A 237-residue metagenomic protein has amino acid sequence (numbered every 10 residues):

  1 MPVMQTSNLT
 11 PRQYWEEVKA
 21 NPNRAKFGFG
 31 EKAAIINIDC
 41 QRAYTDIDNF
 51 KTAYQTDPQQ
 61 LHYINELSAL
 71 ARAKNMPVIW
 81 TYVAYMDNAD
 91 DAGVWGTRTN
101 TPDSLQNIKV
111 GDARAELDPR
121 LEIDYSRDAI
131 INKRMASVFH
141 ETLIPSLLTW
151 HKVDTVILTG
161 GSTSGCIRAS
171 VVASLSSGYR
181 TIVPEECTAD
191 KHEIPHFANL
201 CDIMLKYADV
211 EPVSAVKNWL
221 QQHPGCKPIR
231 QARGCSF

Functional and structural regions predicted by a protein language model:
M1-A34, A69-K74, T99-F237: Active-site-adjacent betaalpha module
T6-R12, T45-D57: Acidic/histidine-rich helix-loop elements that form or flank divalent-metal/phosphate-binding sites at the catalytic
E17, Y44-T45: Active-site gating/metal-coordination segments in enzymes
E31, N49-V83: A short alpha/beta connector and helix-capping loop motif
A34-Y44: Acidic-leg catalytic submotif of subtilisin-like serine proteases
C40, V83-Y85, E186: Active-site loop/turn elements of alpha/beta-hydrolase fold enzymes, especially the short glycine-/histidine-rich
A89-D103: Aromatic- and acidic-residue-enriched segments that line the glycan-binding/catalytic groove of carbohydrate-active
